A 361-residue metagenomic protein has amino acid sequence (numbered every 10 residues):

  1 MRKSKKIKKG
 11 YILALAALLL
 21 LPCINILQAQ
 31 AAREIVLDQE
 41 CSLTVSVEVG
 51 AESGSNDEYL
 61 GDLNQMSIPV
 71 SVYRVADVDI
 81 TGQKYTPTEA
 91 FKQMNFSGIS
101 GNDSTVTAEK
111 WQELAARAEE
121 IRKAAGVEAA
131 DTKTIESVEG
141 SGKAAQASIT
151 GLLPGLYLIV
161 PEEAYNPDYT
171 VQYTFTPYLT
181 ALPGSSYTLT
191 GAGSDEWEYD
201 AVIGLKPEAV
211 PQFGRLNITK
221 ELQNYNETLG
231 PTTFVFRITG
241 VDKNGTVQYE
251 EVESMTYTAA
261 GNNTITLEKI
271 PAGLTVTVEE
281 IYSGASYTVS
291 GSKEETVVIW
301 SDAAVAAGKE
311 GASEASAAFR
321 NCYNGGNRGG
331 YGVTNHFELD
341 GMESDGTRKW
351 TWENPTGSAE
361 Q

Functional and structural regions predicted by a protein language model:
M1-Q361: Solvent-exposed loop/turn and edge beta-strand elements of beta-rich ligand-binding domains
